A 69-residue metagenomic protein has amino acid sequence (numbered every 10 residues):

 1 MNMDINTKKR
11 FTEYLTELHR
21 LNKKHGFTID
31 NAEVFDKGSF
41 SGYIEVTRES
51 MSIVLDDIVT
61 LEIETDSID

Functional and structural regions predicted by a protein language model:
N2-N31, E62: N-terminal acidic leader/helix
D30-D69: Detector for the mature cores of small, proteolytically processed and post-translationally modified peptide effectors
